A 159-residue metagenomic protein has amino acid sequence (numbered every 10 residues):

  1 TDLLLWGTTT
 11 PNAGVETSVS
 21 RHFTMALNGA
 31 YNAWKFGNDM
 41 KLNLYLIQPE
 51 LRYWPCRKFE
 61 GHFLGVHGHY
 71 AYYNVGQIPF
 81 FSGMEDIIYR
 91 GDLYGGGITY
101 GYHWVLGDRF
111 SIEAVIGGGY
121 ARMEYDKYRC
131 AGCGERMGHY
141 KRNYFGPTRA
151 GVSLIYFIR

Functional and structural regions predicted by a protein language model:
T1, V15, L27-G29, P49 (+4 more regions): Membrane-embedded beta-strand positions of outer-membrane beta-barrel proteins
L3-G7, G29-K35, Y53-P55, G68-N74 (+3 more regions): Transmembrane beta-strands of outer-membrane beta-barrel pores
T8-T10, L44-Q48, L93-G97, P147-R149: Transmembrane beta-barrel architecture of outer-membrane proteins
P11-A26, Y45-P55, V152-S153: Feature captures outer-membrane beta-barrel proteins of Gram-negative bacteria and organelles
H22-M25, F59, D108-I112: Repeated loop/turn-to-beta-strand initiation elements of outer-membrane beta-barrel proteins
A30-L44, Y72-Y94, M123-N143: Flexible, solvent-exposed loop segments that connect beta-strands
M40-Q77: Mid-chain, structured segments of secreted extracytoplasmic proteins
Y144-R159: Outer-membrane beta-barrel "beta-signal"
